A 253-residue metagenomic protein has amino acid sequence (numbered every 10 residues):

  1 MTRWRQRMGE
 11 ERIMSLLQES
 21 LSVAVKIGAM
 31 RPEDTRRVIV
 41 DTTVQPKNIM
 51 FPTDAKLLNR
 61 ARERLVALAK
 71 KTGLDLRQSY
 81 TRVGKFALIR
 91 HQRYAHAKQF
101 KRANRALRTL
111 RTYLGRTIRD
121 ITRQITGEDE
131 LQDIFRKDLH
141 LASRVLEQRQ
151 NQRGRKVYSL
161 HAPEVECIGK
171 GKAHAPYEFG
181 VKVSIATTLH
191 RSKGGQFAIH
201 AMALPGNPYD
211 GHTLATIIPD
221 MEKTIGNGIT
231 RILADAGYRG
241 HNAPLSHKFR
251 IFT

Functional and structural regions predicted by a protein language model:
M1-E164: Active-site- or DNA-interface-adjacent structural scaffold in DNA-acting proteins
E10, F51, L204-P208, N227: Hydrophobic alpha-helical scaffolding
I39, S159-H161, A186, M202 (+1 more regions): Residues in well-ordered beta-strands of folded domains
D41, I185, L214, I232-D235: Mobile genetic element proteins and their domesticated derivatives, centered on retroelements and DNA transposons
K47-N48, I168-K170, G194, N242: Short helix/loop capping segments that flank catalytic or ligand/cofactor-binding pockets
S159-E178: Flexible, glycine/threonine-enriched loop-and-boundary segments that flank and lead into catalytic domains of large
K172-T224: Electropositive, glycine- and tryptophan-enriched low-complexity nucleic-acid-binding patches
G226-T253: Helix-centered, glycine/charged polyanion-binding patches within enzymatic domains that contact phosphate-containing
